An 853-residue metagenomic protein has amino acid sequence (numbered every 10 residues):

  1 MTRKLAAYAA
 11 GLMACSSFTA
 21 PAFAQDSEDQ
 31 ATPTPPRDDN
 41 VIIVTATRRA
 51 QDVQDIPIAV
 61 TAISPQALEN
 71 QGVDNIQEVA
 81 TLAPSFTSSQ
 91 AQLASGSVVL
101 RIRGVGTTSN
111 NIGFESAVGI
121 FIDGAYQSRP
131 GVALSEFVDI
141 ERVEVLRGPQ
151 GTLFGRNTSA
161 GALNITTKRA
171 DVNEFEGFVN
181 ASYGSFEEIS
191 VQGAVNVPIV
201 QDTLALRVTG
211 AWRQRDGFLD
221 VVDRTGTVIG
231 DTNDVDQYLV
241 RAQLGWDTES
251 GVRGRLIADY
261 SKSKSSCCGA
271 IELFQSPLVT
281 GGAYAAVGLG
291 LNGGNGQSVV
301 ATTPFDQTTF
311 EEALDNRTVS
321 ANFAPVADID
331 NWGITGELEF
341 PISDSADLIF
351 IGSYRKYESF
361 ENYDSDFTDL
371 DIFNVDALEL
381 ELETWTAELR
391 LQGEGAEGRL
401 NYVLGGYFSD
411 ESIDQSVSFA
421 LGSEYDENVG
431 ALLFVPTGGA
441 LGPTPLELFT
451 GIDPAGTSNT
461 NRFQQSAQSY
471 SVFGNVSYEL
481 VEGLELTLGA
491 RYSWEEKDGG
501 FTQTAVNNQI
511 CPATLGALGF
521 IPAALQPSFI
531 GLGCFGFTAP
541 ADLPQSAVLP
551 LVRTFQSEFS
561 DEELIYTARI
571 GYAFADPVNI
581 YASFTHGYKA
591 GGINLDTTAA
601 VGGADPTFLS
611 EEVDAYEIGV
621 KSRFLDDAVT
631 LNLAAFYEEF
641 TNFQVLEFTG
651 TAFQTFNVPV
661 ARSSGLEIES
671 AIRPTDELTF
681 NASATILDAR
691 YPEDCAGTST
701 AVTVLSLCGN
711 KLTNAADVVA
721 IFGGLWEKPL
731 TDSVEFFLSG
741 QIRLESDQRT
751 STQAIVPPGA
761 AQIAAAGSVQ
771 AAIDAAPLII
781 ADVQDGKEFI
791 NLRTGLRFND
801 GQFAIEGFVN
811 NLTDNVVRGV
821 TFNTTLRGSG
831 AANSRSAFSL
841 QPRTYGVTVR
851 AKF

Functional and structural regions predicted by a protein language model:
M1-T81, G251, I334, F340 (+2 more regions): N-terminal Sec signal peptide and the immediately downstream disordered periplasmic leader that contains the TonB box
S27, Y402-G405, E482-L486, T630 (+3 more regions): Gram-negative outer-membrane beta-barrel transporters
P35-E174, I618: Acidic, small-polar-rich N-terminal luminal/periplasmic segments of exported/outer-membrane proteins
E115-A117, R129, V138-R147, T152-V240 (+6 more regions): Outer-membrane beta-barrel translocator/receptor signature
N164, N173-E174, N180-S182, P198-G293 (+6 more regions): Periplasmic-side early beta-strands and strand-to-turn transitions of outer-membrane beta-barrels
G245-D247, L391, N401, G405-S409 (+1 more regions): Structural signature of Gram-negative outer-membrane beta-barrels, strongest in the C-terminal barrel of TonB-dependent
E337-P341, D347-Y363, A573-D596, T607-L666 (+3 more regions): Membrane-embedded beta-barrel scaffold of Gram-negative outer-membrane proteins
D426, R743-Q762, L796-F853: C-terminal beta-signal and adjacent terminal beta-strands/loops of Gram-negative outer-membrane beta-barrel proteins
